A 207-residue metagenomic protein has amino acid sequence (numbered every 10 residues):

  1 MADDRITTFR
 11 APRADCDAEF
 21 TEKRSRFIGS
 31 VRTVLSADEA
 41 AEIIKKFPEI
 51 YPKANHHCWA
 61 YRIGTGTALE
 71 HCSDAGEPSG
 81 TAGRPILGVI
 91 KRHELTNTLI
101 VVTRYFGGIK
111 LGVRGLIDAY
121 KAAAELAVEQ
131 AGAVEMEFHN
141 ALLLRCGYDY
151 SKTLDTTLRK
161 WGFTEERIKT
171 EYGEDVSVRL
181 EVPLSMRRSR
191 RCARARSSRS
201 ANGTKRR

Functional and structural regions predicted by a protein language model:
M1-G80, R196-R207: C-terminal regulatory domains involved in ligand/effector binding and gene-expression control
A11-C16, E125-Q130, L154-R167: Short amphipathic beta-strand starts and helix->beta connectors
S79-K91, F106, L116-Y120: Conserved mixed alpha/beta catalytic, RNA-binding, or beta-rich assembly cores of soluble enzyme, regulatory
T96-F106: Glycine- and acidic-rich phosphate- and metal-coordinating loops
I117-H139: Long, charge-dense
V134-Y150, V178-L180: Short glycine-/aliphatic-rich beta-strand segments at the starts of folded cytosolic domains
C146-T164, R188-R191: Short amphipathic alpha-helix segments
L180, S185-S189: Terminal, non-globular segments
